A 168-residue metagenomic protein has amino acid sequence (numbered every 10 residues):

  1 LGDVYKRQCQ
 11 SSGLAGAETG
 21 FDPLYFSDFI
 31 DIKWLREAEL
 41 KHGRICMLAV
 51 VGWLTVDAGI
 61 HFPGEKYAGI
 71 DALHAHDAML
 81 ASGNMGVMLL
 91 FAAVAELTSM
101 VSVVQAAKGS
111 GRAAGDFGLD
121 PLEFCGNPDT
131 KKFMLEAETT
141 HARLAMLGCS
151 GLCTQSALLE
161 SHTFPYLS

Functional and structural regions predicted by a protein language model:
L1-Y5: Short, small-residue-biased leader/transition segments that mark boundaries at the very start of proteins
K6-P23: Long, low-complexity, charge-dense
G16-E18, A93, L158: Intrinsic disorder/low-complexity segments
F21-P63, T98-F164: A structural feature that tracks compact, well-ordered secondary-structure segments with a strong bias toward
A49, L80-A92, A142-L144, G148: Transmembrane alpha-helices of multi-pass eukaryotic membrane proteins
A68-S82: Juxtamembrane membrane-interface segments at transmembrane-helix boundaries in membrane proteins
I70-L73, T163-S168: Short amphipathic alpha-helical linker/capping segments at the junctions of internal repeats and modular domains
